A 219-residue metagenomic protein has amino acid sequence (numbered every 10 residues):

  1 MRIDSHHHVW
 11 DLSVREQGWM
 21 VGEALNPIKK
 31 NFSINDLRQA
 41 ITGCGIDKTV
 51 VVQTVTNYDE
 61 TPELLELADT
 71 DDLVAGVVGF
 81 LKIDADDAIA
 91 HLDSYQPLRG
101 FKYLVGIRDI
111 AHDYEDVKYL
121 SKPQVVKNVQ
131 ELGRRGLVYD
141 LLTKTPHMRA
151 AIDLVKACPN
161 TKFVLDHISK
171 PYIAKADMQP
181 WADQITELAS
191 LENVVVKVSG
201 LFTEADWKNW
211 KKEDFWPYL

Functional and structural regions predicted by a protein language model:
M1-A68: An N-terminally biased module of ancient metal coordination in phosphate/nucleic-acid-related enzymes
M1-W10, V14, T42, P123-Q124 (+5 more regions): A generic "structured core" feature
H8, V55, S169, L201-F202: Catalytic metal-binding/acid-base residues of hydrolase active sites
P27, N31, I89, K122-V126 (+3 more regions): Non-membrane alpha-helical structural segments and their capping/turn regions in soluble enzymes
S33-L37, D59-P62, A88-D93, M148-R149 (+1 more regions): Alpha-helical scaffolding within the catalytic cores of extracellular/periplasmic polymer-degrading hydrolases
D59-P146, D153-V155, S190, V195-E204 (+1 more regions): Active-site gating/metal-coordination segments in enzymes
A75-G79, K162-H167: Short hydrophobic/aromatic-enriched beta-strand-loop microsegments
Y172-L219: H/E-rich (His + Asp/Glu) clusters that bind or coordinate divalent metals
